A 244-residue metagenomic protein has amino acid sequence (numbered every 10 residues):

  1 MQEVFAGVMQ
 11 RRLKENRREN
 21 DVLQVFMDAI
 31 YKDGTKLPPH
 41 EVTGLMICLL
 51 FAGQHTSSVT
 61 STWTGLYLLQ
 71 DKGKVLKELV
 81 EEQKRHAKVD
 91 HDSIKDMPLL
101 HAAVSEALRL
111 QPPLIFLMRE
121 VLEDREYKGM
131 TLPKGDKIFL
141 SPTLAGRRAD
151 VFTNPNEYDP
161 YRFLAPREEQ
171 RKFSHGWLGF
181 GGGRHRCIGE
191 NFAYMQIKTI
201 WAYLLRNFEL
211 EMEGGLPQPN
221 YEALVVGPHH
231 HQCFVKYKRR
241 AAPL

Functional and structural regions predicted by a protein language model:
M1-I30, K72-E82, L99, A103 (+2 more regions): Cytochrome P450 heme-thiolate monooxygenase catalytic domain
M1-S61, M97, F163: Conserved cytochrome P450 catalytic core segment spanning the I/J/K helices
E3, G7, V89-K128, A149: Conserved cytochrome P450 K-helix E-x-x-R motif and the immediately C-terminal K′/meander segment
L13-R17, H91-P98, H185-G189, V225-V226: Conserved, non-catalytic sequence blocks in retroelement Pol enzymes and Pol-derived host proteins
T56-V80, E190-R206: Cytochrome P450 catalytic-core helices
K84-H86, H185-R186, E190-L244: Cytochrome P450 proximal C-terminal region
L140-E168: Conserved cytochrome P450 K-helix/beta-meander segment immediately N-terminal to the heme-binding cysteine loop
